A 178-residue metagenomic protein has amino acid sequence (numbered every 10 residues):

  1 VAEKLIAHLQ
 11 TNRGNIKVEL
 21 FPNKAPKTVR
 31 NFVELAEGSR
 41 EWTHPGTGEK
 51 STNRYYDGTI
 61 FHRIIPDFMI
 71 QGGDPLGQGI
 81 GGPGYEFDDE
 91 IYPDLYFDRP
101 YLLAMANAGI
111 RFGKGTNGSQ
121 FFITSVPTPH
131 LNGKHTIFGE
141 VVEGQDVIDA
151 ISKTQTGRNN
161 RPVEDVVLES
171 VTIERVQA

Functional and structural regions predicted by a protein language model:
V1-A178: Cyclophilin-like peptidyl-prolyl cis-trans isomerases
